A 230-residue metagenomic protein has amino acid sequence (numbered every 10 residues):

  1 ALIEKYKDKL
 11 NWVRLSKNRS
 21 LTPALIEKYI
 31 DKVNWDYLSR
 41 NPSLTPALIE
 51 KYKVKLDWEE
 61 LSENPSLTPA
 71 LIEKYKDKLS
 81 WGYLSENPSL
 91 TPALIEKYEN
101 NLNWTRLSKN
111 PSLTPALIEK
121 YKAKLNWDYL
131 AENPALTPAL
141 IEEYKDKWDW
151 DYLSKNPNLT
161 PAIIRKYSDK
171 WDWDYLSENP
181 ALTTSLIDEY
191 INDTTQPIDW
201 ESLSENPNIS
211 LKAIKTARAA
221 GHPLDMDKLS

Functional and structural regions predicted by a protein language model:
A1-S230: Alpha-helical scaffold segments
